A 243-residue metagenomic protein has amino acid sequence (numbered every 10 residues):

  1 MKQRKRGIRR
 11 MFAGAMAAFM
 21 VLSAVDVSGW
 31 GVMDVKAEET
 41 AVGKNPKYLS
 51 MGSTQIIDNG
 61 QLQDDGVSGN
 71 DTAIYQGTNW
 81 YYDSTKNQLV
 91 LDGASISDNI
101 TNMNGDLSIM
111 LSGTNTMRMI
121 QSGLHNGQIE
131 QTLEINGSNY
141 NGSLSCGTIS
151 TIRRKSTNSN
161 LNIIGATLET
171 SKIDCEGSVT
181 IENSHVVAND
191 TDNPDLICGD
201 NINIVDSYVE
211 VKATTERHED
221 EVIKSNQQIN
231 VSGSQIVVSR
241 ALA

Functional and structural regions predicted by a protein language model:
M1-A15: Bacterial Sec-dependent N-terminal signal peptides
R9-F12, A24, L107: Short, well-ordered helical secondary-structure segments
M16, M20-A24: Hydrophobic core
V21, V32-A243: A composition-driven surface/loop motif
S28-G29: Long acidic/polar interaction regions in large eukaryotic complex-forming proteins
